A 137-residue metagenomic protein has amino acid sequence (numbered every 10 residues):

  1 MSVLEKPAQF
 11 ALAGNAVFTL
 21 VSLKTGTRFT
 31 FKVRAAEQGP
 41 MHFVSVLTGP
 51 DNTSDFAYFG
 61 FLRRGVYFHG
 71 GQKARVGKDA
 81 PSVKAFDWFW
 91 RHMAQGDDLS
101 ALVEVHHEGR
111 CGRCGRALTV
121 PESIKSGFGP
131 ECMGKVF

Functional and structural regions predicted by a protein language model:
M1-G14: Charged, compositionally biased non-catalytic regions
A13-F89: N-terminal accessory interaction module
P81, A85-F137: Cys/His-clustered metal-coordination modules, chiefly Zn-binding fingers
